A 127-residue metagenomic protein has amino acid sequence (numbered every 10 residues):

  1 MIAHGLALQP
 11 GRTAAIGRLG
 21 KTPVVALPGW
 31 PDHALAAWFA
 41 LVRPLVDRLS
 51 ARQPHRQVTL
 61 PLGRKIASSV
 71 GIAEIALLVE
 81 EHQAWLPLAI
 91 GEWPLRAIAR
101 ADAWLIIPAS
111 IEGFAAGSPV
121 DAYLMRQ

Functional and structural regions predicted by a protein language model:
M1-Q127: Flexible glycine/proline-rich
